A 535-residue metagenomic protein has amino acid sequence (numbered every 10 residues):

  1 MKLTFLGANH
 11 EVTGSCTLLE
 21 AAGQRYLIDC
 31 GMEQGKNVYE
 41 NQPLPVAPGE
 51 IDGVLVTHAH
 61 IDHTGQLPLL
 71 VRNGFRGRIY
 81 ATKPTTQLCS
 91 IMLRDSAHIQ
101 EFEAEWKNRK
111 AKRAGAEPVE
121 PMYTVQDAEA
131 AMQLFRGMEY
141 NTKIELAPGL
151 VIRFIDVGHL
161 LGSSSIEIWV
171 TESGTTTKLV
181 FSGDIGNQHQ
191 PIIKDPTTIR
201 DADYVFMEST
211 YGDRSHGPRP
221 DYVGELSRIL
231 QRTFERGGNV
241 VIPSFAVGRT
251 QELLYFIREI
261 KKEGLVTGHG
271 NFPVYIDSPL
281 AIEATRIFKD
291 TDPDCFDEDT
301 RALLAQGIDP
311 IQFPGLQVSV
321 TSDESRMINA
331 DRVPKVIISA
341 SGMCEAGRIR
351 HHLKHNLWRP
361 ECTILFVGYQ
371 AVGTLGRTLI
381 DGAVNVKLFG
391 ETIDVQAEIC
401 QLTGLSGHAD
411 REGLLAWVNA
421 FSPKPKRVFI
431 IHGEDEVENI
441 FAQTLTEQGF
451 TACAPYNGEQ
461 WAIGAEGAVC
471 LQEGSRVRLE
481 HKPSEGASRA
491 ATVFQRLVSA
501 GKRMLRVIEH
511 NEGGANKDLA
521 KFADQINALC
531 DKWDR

Functional and structural regions predicted by a protein language model:
M1-L55, H60, T64, V71-E252 (+2 more regions): His/Asp/Glu-rich metal-coordinating catalytic cores of metallo-dependent phosphodiesterases/hydrolases acting on
D52, D203, K335, C362 (+1 more regions): Conserved acidic residues
E101-E105, K110, R286-D309, V372-V395 (+1 more regions): Acidic, Ser/Thr-rich peripheral helices and adjacent loops at domain boundaries
L150-F154, I287-C295, L415, A465-S475: Short, surface-exposed amphipathic charged segments that create phosphate/polyanion-binding patches used for binding
I185, P218-V223, Q312-E324, M343-E345 (+2 more regions): A general structural motif
I229-T374, K387, S422, V437-N439 (+4 more regions): Hard-cation-handling environments
K387-V418: Generic long, charged, amphipathic alpha-helical segments
C400, C453-A491: Short, exposed interaction patches on small structured surface elements
